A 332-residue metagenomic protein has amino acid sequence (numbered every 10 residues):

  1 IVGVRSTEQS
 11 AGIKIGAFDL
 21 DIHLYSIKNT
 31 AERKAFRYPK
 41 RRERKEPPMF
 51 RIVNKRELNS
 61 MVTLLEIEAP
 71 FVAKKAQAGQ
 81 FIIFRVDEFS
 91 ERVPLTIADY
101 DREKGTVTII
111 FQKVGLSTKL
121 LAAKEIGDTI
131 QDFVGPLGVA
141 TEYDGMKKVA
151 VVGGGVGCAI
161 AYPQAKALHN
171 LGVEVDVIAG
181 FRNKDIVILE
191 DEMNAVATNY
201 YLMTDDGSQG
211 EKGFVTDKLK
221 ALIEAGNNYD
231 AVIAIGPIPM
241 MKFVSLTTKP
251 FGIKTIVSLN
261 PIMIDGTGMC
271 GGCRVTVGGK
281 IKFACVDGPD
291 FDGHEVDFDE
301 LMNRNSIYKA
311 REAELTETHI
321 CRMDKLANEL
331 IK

Functional and structural regions predicted by a protein language model:
A17-D19, H23: Intrinsic low-complexity, disordered N-terminal segments enriched in polar/charged/small residues
S26-P48: Short, Lys/Arg-enriched N-terminal segments with co-localized hydrophobic residues within the first ~10-30 amino acids
R44-I126: Ferredoxin-reductase
F84, D132-F133, V275: A generic structural signal for residues embedded in beta-strands
S90-I97, L137-D144, C285: Short, Lys/Arg- and Gly-enriched loop/turn segments at beta-strand edges
K119-I264: FNR/FR-type flavoprotein reductase catalytic core
I160, I238, N260-D290, H319-M323: Local cysteine-cluster metal-coordination motifs and their immediate loop/turn environment, predominantly Fe-S cluster
F283-D287, F291-K332: Short Fe-S-cluster ligation motifs
